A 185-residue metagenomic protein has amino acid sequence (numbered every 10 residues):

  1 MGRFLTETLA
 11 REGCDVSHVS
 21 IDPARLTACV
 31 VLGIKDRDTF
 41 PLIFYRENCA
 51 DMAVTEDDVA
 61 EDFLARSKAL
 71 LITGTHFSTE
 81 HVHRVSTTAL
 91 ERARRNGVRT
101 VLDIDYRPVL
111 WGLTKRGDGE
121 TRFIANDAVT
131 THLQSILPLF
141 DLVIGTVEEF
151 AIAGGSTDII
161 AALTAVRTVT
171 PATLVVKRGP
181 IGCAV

Functional and structural regions predicted by a protein language model:
M1-G74: Conserved N-terminal subdomain of the carbohydrate kinase-like
V16, T100-L102, L174: Hydrophobic beta-strand scaffold residues
Y45-R46, L71-H81, L110-W111, G117-I124: Flexible, glycine/proline-enriched loop segments at strand-loop-helix junctions that form or flank small-ligand binding
A53-V59, R84-T87, T121-H132: Active-site glycine-rich loop that binds ribose-phosphate moieties when present
S67-T75, T100-V109, V143-E148: Short beta-strands and strand-loop turn motifs
H81, V85-N96, H132-L139: Catalytic-core regions built around general acid/base machinery
R92-R99, V169-T173: A short helix->loop->beta-strand "cap" motif at the edges of active sites that frequently abuts
V109-V185: Conserved phosphate/ATP/ADP-binding segment of small-molecule kinases
